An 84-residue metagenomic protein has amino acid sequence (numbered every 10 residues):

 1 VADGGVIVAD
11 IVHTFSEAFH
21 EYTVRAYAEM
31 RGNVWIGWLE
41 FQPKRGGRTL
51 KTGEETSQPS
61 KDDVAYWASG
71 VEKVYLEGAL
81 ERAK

Functional and structural regions predicted by a protein language model:
V1-E21: Negatively charged, low-complexity tracts enriched in Asp/Glu with abundant Ser/Thr
G4, V8-A9, V24, G47 (+2 more regions): Intrinsically disordered, low-complexity regions
G5, V12-T14, R45-R48, Y66: Homeobox/homeodomain signature
I11, N33-W35, V71, K84: Broad hydrophobic/π-residue packing in well-ordered secondary structure
E17, M30-N33, P59-D63: A short, structured loop/turn motif at beta-sheet edges
Y22-E55: A short, structured beta-strand/loop element
G46-K84: Mixed-charge, Lys/Arg-enriched low-complexity segments
